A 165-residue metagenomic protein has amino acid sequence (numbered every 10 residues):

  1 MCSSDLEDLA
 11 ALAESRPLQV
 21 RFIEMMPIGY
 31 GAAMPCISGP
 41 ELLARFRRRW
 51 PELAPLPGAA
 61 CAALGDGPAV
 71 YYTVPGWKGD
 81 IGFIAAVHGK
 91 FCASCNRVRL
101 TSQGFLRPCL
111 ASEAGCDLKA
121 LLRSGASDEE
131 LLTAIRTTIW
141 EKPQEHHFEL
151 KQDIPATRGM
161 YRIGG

Functional and structural regions predicted by a protein language model:
C2-S3: Short, small-residue-biased leader/transition segments that mark boundaries at the very start of proteins
L6: Aromatic/hydrophobic pocket-lining residues that form the small-molecule binding cavity in soluble enzyme cores
L9: Aromatic/hydrophobic pocket-lining residues that form π-stacking "cages" and hydrophobic walls in ligand
E14-S15, M25-G165: Auxiliary Fe-S-binding modules of radical SAM enzymes
Q19-R21: Structural preference for beta-strand elements that scaffold enzyme active sites
